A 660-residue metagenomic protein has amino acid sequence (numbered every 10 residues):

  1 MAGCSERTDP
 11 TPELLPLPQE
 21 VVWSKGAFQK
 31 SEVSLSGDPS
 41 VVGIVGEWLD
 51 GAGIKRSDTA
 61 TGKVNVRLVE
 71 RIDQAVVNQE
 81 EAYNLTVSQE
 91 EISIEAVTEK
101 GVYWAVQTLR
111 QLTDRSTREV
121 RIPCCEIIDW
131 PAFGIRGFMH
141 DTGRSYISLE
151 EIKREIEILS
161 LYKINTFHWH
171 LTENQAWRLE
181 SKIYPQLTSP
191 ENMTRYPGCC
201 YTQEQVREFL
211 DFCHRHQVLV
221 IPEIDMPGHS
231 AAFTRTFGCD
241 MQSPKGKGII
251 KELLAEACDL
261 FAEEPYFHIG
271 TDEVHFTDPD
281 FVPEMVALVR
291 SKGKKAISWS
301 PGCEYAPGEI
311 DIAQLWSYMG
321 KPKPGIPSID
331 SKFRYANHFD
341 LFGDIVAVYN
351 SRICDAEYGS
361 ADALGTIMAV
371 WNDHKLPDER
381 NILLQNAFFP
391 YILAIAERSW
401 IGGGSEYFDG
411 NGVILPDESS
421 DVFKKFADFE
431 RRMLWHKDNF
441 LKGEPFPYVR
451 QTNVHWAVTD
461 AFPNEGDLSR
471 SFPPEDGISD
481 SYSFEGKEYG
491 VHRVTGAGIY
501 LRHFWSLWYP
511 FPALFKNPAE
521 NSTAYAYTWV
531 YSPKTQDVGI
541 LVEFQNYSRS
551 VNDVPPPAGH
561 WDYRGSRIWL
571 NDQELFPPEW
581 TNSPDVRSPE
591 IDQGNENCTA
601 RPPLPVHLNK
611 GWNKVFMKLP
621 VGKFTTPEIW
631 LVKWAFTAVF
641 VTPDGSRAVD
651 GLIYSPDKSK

Functional and structural regions predicted by a protein language model:
A2, D428-P518, R549, K614 (+1 more regions): Accessory carbohydrate-binding/adhesion or oligomerization-edge regions at the termini of glycan-active proteins
C4-P131, S298-C303, E309, A427-R431 (+2 more regions): Acidic, contiguous N-terminal accessory segments
N78-Y266, E284, L288, N372-H374 (+3 more regions): Feature activates predominantly on carbohydrate-active enzymes
F233-I312, W316-K323: Active-site neighborhood of glycoside hydrolase catalytic domains
S317-N453: Flexible, acidic glycine-rich loops studded with aromatic residues
F511-A524, E590-T599: Extracellular beta-rich ligand/substrate-recognition surface
E520-A524, Y531-L541: Extended extracellular/luminal ectodomain segments enriched in beta-structured repeat modules
N552-P555, G559-F636: Beta-strand-rich ligand-recognition modules
